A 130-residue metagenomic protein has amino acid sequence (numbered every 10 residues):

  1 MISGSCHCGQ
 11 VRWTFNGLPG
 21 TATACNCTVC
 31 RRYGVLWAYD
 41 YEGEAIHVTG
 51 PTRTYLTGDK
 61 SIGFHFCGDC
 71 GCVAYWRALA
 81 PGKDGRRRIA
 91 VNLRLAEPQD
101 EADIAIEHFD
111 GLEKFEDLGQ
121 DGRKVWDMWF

Functional and structural regions predicted by a protein language model:
M1-S5, Q10-F130: A short Gly-Trp-Pro
